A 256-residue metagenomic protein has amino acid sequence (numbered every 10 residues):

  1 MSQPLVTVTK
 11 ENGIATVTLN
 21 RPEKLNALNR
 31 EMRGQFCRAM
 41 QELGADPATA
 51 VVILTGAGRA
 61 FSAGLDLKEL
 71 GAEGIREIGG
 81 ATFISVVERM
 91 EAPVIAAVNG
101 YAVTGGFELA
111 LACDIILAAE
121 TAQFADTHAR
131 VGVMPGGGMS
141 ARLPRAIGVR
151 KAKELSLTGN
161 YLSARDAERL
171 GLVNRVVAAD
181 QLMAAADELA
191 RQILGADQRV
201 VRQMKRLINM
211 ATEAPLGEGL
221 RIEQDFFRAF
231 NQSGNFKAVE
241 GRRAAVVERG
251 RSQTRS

Functional and structural regions predicted by a protein language model:
M1-A57: Conserved CoA-thioester-binding segment of acyl-CoA-metabolizing enzymes
M1-N12, G159-R165, A184, E188-S256: C-terminal alpha-helix plus adjacent terminal tail
L5, R38-Q41, A48, G56-R89 (+5 more regions): Glycine- (often His-adjacent) and acidic-residue-rich active-site loop that binds/positions the CoA thioester
V17, R21, F36, L54 (+6 more regions): Terminal peptide-recognition signature
E31, Q35, V86, A185 (+1 more regions): Charged catalytic carboxylate motif
M32-F36, G79, L109, L182 (+1 more regions): Hydrophobic alpha-helical membrane-association signature
E88-R199: Crotonase-fold acyl-CoA enzyme core
